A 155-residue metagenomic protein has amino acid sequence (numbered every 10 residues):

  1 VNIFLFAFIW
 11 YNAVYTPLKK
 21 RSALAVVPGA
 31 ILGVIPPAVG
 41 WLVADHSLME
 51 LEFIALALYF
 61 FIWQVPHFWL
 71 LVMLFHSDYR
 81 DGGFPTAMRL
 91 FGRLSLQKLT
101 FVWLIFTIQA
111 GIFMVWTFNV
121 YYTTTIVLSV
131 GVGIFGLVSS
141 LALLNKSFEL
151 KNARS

Functional and structural regions predicted by a protein language model:
V1, F61-F113, F118: Solvent-exposed interhelical
V1, P36-F60, A110-T124: Helix-coil boundary and interhelical linker segments in multi-pass alpha-helical membrane proteins
V1-S22, K98-S155: Transmembrane helix-loop-helix
F6-A7, Y11, L32-G33, Y59: Transmembrane alpha-helical core residues of multi-pass small-molecule transporters, especially secondary transporters
Y15, G40, L70-L71: Alpha-helical transmembrane segments and their lipid-water interface positions in multi-pass membrane proteins
K19-G29, D45-F53, V72-G82, L143-A153: A cytosolic-side transmembrane-helix exit/cap motif
V27-A44, L94-L96, S155: Small-residue-rich segments of transmembrane alpha-helices in multi-pass membrane proteins, especially helix faces
P28, I54, L58, K98-F101: Internal alpha-helical transmembrane segments of multi-pass membrane proteins, especially GPCRs
